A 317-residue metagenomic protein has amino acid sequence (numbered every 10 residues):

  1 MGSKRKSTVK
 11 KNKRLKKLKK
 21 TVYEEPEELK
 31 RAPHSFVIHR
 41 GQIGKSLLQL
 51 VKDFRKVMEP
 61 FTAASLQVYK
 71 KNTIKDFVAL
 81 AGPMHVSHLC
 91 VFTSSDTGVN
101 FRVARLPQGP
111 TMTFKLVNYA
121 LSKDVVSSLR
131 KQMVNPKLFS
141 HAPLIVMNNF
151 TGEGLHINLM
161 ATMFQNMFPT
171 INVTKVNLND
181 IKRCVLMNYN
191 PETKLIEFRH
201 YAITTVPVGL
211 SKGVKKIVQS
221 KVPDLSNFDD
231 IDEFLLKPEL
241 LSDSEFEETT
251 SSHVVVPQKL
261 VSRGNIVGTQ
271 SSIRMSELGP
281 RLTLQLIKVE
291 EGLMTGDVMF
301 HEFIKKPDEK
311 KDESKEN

Functional and structural regions predicted by a protein language model:
M1-N317: Phospho-regulatory, Ser/Thr- and acidic-rich intrinsically disordered linkers and terminal tails that flank modular
